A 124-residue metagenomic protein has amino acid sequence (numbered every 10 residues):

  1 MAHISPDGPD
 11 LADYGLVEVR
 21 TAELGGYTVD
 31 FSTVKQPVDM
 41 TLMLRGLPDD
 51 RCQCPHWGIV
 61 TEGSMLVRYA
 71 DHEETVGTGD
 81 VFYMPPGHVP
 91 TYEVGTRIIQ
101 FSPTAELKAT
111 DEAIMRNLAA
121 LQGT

Functional and structural regions predicted by a protein language model:
M1-L42, P48, Q122-T124: A short, N-terminal "cap"/entry segment at the start of jelly-roll beta-barrel domains of the cupin/DSBH fold
V19-T21, F31, W57, E73 (+2 more regions): Conserved hydrophobic/aromatic beta-strand scaffold that supports enzyme active sites
G25, R68-H72, E93-G95: Short strand-coil-strand connectors
T41-M43, G77-G79, A109-E112: A short, polar/proline- and glycine-enriched secondary-structure boundary/capping micro-motif
D50-V67: Short, conserved beta-strand element in jelly-roll/cupin
T61-E62, P86, V94: A cytosolic small-molecule/anion-sensing beta-strand core signal
Y69-H88: Short acidic-glycine-tyrosine-enriched beta hairpin
T91, G95-T124: Double-stranded beta-helix
